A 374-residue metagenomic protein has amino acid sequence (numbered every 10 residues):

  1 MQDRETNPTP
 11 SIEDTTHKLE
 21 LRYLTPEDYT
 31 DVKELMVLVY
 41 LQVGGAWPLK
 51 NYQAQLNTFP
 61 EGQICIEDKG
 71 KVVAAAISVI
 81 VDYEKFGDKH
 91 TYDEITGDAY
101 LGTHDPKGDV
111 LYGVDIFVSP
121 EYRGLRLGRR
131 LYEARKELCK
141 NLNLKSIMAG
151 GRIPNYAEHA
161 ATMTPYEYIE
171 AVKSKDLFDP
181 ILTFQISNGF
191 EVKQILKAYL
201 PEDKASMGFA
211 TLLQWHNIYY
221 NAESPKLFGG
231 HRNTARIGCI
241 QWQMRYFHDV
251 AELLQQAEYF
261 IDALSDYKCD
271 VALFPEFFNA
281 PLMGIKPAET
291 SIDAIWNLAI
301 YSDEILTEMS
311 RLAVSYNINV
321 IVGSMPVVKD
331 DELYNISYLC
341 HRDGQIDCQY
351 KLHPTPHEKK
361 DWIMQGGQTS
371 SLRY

Functional and structural regions predicted by a protein language model:
K18-V32: A short beta-loop-alpha structural element at the N-terminal edge of CoA-dependent acyl/N-acetyltransferase catalytic
L19, K71-A75, L111: Glycine-rich phosphate/pyrophosphate-binding loop shared by adenosine-nucleotide-utilizing enzymes
Y23, E34-W47: Helix-loop element at the rim of GNAT/NAT acetyltransferase active sites that forms part of the acceptor-substrate
Q42-K85, H90-G102: Active-site rim helix/loop that mediates acceptor-substrate recognition in acyltransferases
A76-D115, E133, A149, I153-F178 (+2 more regions): Conserved acyl-donor/pantetheine-binding loop and adjacent beta-alpha core of acyl/acetyltransferases and related
V118, G124-C139, S146-A149: Conserved acetyl-CoA-binding loop-helix of GNAT-fold acetyltransferases
I237, Q256, I261-S291, A313 (+1 more regions): Active-site beta-strand/loop signature of hydrolases that rely on acidic residues for catalysis
R311, V328-Y374: Active-site catalytic loop in hydrolytic enzyme cores
